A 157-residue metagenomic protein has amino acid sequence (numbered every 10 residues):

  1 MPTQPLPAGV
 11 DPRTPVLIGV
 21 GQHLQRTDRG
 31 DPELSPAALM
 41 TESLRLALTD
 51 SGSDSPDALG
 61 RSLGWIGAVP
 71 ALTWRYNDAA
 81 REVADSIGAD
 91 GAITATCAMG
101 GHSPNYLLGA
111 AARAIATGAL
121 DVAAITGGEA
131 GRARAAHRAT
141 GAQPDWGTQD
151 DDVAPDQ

Functional and structural regions predicted by a protein language model:
M1-C97, R113-L120, A124-Q157: Conserved "HGTGT" condensation-loop signature of ketosynthase/thiolase-family condensing enzymes that catalyze
A110: Active-site signature of alpha/beta-hydrolase-fold catalytic machinery across serine- and Asp/Cys-nucleophile hydrolases
